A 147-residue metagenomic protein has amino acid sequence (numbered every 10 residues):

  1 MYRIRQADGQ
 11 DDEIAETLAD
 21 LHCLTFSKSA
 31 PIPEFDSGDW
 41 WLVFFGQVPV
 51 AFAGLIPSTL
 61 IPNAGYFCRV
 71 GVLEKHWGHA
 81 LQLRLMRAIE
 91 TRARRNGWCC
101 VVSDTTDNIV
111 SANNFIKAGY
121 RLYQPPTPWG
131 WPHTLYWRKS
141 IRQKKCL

Functional and structural regions predicted by a protein language model:
M1-A30: Short amphipathic alpha-helix that is part of the acyltransferase structural core
P31-S37: Short loop/turn motifs at secondary-structure junctions and domain boundaries
L42, V48-P57, A64-Y66, G71: Conserved beta-strand in the GNAT
P57-C68, W77, W129-P132: A conserved beta-turn-beta hairpin within the catalytic core of GNAT-like acetyltransferases that forms part
V72, G78-T91, K117: Conserved acetyl-CoA-binding loop-helix of GNAT-fold acetyltransferases
A93-T106: Conserved GNAT acetyl-CoA-binding A-motif
T106-P125, W129-P132: Conserved active-site alpha-helix within GNAT-family acetyltransferase domains
T127-L147: C-terminal "cap" of GNAT-fold acetyltransferases
